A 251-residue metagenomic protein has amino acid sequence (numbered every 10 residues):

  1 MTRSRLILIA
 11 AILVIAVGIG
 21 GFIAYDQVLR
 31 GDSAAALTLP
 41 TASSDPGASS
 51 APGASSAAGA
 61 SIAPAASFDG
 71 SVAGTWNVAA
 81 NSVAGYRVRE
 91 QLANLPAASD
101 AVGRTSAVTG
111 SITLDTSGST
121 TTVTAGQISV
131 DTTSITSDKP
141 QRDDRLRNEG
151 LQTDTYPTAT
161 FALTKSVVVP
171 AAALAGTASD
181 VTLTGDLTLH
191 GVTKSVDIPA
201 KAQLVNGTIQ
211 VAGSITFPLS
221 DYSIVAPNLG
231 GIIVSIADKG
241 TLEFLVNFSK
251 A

Functional and structural regions predicted by a protein language model:
T2-A251: Low-complexity, acidic/polar, glycine-enriched regions of mature
